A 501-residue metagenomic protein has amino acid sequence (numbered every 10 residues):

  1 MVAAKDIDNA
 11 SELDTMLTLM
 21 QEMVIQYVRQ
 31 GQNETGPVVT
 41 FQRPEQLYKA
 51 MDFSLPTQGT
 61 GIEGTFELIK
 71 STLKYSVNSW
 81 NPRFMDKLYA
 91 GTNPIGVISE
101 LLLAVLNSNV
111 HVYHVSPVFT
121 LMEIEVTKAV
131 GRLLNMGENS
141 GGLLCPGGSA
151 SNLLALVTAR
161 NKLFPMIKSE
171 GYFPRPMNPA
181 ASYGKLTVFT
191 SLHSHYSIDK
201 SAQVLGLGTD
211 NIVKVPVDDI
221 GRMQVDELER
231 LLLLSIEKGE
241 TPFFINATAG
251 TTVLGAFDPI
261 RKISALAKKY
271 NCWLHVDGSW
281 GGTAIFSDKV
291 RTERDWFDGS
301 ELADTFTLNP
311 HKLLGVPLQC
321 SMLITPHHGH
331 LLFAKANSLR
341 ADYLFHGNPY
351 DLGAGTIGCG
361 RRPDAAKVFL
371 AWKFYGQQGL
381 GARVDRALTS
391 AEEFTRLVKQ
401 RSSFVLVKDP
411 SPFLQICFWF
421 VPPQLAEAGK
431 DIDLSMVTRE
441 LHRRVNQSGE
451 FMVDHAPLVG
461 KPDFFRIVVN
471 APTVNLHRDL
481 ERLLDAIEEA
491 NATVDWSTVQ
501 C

Functional and structural regions predicted by a protein language model:
M1-N139, N446-V453, V468-V474, L484-A486: N-terminal entrance/gating region of PLP-dependent enzymes' catalytic architecture
V118-F119, G142-S149, T190-S191, T248 (+1 more regions): Active-site nucleophile and cofactor-binding loops and adjacent substrate-binding regions of central metabolic enzymes
V130-N161, V213-V215: Short loop-beta-helix segment that forms the pyridoxal 5′-phosphate
E138-N139, Y183, K408-Q415, L458-P462: Short Gly/Ser/Thr- and Asp/Glu-enriched loop/turn motifs at secondary-structure junctions
S151, T158-H330: Conserved PLP-enzyme active-site core in the AAT-like
Y270, D295-S402, D409: Active-site C-terminal subdomain of aminotransferase-like
Y270, V459-C501: PLP-dependent enzyme catalytic core of the Aspartate aminotransferase-like
L406-V445: Conserved PLP-binding catalytic core of the aspartate aminotransferase-like
